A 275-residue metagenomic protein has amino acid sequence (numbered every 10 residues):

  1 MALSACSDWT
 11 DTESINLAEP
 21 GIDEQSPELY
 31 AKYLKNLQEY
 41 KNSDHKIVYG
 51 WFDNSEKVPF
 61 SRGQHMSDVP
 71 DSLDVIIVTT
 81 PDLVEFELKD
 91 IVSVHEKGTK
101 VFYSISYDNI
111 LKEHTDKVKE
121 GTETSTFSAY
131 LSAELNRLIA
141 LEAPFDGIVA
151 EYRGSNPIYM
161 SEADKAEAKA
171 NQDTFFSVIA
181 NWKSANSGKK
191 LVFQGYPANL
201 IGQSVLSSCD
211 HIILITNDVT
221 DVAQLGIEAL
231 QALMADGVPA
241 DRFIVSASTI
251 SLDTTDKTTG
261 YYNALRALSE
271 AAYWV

Functional and structural regions predicted by a protein language model:
M1-S43: Bacterial Sec-dependent N-terminal signal peptides
S43-I105: N-terminal carbohydrate-binding/catalytic regions of secreted carbohydrate-active enzymes
I47-Y49, Q172-I201, L214-D218, P239-D253: Aromatic-lined carbohydrate-recognition surfaces of secreted/lumenal glycan-active proteins
V48-G50, D74-V78, V101-I105, I148-A150 (+4 more regions): Hydrophobic faces of well-ordered beta-strands that scaffold small-molecule active sites in alpha/beta enzyme cores
H65-P70, E85-Y103, R137-P144, I201-S207 (+2 more regions): Acidic (Asp/Glu)-rich catalytic clusters
I76, P197-L225: Aromatic- and acid-rich polysaccharide-binding/catalytic face of secreted or lumenal carbohydrate-active enzymes
P81-N171: Substrate-binding cleft of extracellular glycoside hydrolase catalytic domains
D241-V275: Substrate-binding cleft of secreted/luminal carbohydrate-active enzymes
